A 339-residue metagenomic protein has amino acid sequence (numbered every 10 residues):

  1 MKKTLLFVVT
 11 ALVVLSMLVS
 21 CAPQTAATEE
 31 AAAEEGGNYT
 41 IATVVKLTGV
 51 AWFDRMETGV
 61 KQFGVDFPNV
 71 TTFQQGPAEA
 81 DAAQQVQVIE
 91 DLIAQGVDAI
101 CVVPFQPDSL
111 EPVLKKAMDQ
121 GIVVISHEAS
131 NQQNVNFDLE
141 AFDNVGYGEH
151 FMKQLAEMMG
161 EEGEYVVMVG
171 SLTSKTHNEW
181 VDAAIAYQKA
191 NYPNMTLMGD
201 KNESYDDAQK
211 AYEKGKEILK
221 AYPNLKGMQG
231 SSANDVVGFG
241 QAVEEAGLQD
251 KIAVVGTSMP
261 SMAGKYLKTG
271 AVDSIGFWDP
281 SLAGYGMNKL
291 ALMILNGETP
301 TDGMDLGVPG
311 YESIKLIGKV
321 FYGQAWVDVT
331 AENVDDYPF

Functional and structural regions predicted by a protein language model:
M1-V8: Bacterial N-terminal signal peptides that target proteins for export
A11-L12: Repetitive helical segments and hydrophobic/amphipathic motifs
S16-S20: C-terminal motif of bacterial Sec signal peptides marking the signal peptidase cleavage site
C21-F339: A residue-level marker of the well-folded mature domains of exported/periplasmic proteins
